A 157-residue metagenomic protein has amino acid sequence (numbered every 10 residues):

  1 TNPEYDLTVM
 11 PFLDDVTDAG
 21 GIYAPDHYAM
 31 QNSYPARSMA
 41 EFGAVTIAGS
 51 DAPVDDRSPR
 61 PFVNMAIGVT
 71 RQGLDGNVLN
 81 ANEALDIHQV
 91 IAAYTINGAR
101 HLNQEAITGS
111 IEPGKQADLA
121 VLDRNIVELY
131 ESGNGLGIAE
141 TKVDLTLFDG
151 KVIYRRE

Functional and structural regions predicted by a protein language model:
N2-L129, L136-L147: His/Asp/Glu-enriched, well-ordered alpha-helical/loop segment that forms or immediately abuts the divalent-metal
